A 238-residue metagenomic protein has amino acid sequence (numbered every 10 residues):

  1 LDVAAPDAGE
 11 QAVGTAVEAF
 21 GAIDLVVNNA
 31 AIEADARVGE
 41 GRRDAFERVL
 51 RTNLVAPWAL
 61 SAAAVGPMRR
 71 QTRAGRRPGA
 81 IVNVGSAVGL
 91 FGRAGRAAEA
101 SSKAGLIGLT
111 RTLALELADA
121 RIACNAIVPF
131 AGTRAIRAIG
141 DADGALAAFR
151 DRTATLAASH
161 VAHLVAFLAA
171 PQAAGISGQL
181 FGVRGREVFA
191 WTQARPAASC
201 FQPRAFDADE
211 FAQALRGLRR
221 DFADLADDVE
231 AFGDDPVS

Functional and structural regions predicted by a protein language model:
L1-Q11, R43: The beta1-alpha1 cofactor-binding region of Rossmann-like NAD(H)/NADP(H)-dependent oxidoreductases
T15-V26, A34, G75, A123: A glycine-rich helix->loop->beta "capping" turn within Rossmann-like NAD(P)(H)-dependent oxidoreductase domains
R37-E47: Substrate-binding pocket helix/loop in short-chain dehydrogenase/reductase
S61, S102, T110: Active-site helix of classical SDR
S86: Residue(s) in the substrate-gating loop at a strand-loop-helix junction that position the organic substrate next
F91, I107, T112-I122, P171-A174: Active-site-adjacent segment of SDR/Rossmann-fold oxidoreductases
A126, A147-S238: C-terminal helical subdomain
